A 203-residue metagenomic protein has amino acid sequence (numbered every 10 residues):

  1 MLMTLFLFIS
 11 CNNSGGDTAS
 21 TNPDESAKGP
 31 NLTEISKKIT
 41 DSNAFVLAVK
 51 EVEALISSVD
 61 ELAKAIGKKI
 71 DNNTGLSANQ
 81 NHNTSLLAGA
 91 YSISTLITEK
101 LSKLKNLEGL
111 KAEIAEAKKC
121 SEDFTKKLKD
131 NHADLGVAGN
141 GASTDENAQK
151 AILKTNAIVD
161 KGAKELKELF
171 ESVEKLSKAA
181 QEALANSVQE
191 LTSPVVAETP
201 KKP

Functional and structural regions predicted by a protein language model:
M1-L7: Sec-dependent bacterial lipoprotein signal peptides
F8-G15: N-terminal Sec signal peptide cleavage junction
N13, K28, L32-K38, F45-A48 (+2 more regions): Mobile, glycine-rich extracellular loop/lid and propeptide segments that shape or gate substrate/ligand access
G16-G29: Short, low-complexity, disordered segments immediately C-terminal to signal peptides in bacterial exported proteins
S26-I35, K64-N72: Short, charge-rich amphipathic alpha-helices with coiled-coil/heptad character
V49-V195: Mature extracellular/secreted ectodomains of secretory-pathway proteins
K201-P203: Short, solvent-exposed mixed-charge patches
